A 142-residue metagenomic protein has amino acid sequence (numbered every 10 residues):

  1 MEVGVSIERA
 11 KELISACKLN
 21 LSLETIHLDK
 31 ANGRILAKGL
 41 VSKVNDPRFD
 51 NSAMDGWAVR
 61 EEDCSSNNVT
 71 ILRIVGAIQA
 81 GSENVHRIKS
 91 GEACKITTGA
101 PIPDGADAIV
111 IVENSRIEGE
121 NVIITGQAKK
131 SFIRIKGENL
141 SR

Functional and structural regions predicted by a protein language model:
M1-N68, V110, I135-N139: Short, low-complexity N-terminal leaders and the immediately following helix N-cap/first helix
E2, W57-R142: Short, glycine/charged-enriched hinge/interface segments at domain edges or termini
